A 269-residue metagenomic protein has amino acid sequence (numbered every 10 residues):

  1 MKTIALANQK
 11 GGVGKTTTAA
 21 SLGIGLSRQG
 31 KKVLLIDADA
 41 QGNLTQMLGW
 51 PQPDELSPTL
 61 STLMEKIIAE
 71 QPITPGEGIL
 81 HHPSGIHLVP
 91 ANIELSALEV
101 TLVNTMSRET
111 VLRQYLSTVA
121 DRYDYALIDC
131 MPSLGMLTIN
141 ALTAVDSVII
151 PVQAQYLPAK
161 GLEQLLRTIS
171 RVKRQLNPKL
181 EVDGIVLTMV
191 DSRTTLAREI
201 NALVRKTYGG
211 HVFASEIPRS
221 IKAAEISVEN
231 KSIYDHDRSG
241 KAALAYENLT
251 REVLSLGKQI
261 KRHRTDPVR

Functional and structural regions predicted by a protein language model:
M1-R269: P-loop NTP-binding core
